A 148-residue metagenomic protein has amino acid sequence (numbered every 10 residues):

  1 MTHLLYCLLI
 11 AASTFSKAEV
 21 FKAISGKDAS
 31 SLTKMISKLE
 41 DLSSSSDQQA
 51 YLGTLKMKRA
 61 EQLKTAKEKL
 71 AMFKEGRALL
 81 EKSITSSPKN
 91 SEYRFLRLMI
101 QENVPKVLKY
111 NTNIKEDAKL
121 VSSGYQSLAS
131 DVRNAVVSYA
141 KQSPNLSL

Functional and structural regions predicted by a protein language model:
M1-E19: Bacterial Sec-dependent N-terminal signal peptides
A23-I36, K69-R77, Y110-N111: Helix-turn-helix repeat elements of alpha-solenoid scaffolds
S25, K58-K67, N103-L108: Short coil/turn linking the two alpha-helices of tandem helical-hairpin repeats
E40-D41, I84-T85, S123: Conserved structural position within tetratricopeptide repeats
S43-S44, P88, Q126: Short coil turns that delineate tetratricopeptide repeat
I114-L148: Terminal, low-structured helical/coil segments at or just beyond the last alpha-helical repeat
